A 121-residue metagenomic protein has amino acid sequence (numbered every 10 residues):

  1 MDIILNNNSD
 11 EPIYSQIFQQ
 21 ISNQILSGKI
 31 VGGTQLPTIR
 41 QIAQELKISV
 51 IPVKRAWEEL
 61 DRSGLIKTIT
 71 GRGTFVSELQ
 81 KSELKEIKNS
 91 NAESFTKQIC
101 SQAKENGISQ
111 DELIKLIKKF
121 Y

Functional and structural regions predicted by a protein language model:
M1-Q35, Q41, S90-F120: Extreme N-terminal segment that seeds HTH/winged-HTH DNA-binding domains in transcriptional regulators
I4-N6, V31, P37, P52 (+2 more regions): Generic, ordered loop/turn and secondary-structure boundary motif
Y14, T38, R72-N89: Short, cationic-aromatic polyanion-contact patches
K29-I30, R62-G71, S77-E78: Beta-hairpin "wing" of winged helix-turn-helix
L36-K67: N-terminal helix-turn-helix
I42-A43, E78-L79, Y121: Short secondary-structure boundary/hinge segments and terminal tails
V53, T70-G71, E93, C100: Hydrophobic alpha-helical segments
W57-L60, R72, G107: Generic helix-packing signal
